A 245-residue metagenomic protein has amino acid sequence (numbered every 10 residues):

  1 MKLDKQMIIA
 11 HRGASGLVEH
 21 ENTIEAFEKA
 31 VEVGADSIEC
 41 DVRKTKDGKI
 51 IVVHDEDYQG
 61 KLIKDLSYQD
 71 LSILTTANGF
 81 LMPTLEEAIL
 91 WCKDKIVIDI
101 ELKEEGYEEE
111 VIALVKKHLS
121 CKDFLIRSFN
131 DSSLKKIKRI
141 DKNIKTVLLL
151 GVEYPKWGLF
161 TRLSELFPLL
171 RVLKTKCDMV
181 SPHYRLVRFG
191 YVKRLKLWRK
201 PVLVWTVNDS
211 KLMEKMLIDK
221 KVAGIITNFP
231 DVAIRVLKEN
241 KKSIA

Functional and structural regions predicted by a protein language model:
M1-A245: Phosphate-group recognition and catalysis centered on beta-loop-alpha active-site segments
